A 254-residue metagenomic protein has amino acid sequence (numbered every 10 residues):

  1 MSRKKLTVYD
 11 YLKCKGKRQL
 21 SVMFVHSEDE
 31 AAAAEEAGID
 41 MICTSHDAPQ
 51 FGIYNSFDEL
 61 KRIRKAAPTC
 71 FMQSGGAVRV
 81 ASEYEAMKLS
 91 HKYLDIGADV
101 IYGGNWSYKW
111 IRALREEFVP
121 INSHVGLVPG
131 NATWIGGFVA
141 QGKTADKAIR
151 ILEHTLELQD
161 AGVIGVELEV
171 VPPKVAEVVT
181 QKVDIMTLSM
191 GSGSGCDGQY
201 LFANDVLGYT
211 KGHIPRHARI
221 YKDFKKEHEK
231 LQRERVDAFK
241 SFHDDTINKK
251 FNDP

Functional and structural regions predicted by a protein language model:
M1-P254: Alpha/beta enzyme core
